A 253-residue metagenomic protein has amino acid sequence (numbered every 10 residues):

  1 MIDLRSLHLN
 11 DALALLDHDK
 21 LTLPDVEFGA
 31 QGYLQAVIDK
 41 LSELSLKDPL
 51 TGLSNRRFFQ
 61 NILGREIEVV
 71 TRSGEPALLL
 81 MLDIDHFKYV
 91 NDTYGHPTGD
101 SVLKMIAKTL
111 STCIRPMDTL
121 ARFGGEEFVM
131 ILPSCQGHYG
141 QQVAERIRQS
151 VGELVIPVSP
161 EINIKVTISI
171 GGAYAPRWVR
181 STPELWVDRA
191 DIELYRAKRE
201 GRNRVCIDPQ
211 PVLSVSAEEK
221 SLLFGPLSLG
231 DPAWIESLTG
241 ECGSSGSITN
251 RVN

Functional and structural regions predicted by a protein language model:
M1-L15, T22, N203, D208-N253: Intrinsically disordered, glycine/charged-rich C-terminal tails and inter-domain linkers that flank nucleotidyl cyclase
D11-P49, R57-E68, D118-T119, I131: Signal-transducing coiled-coil linker helices
K40, S45, R65-L78, L82 (+5 more regions): Nucleotide second-messenger and two-component phosphorelay signaling modules
S42-N61, L82-G95, K104: Conserved nucleotide-binding and Mg2+-coordinating catalytic segments in signaling enzymes
F87, I106, L120-F123, F128 (+1 more regions): Hydrophobic framework residues that shape the active-site pocket of cyclic nucleotide turnover catalytic cores
A107-K108, Y139-P157, D191: Alpha-helical scaffold within the catalytic cores of cyclic-nucleotide enzymes
L120, S169-W178, L185-E200, C206-W234: Cyclic nucleotide signaling catalytic output domains
R122, V151-I168, W186, K198: Catalytic core regions of nucleotide second-messenger enzymes
